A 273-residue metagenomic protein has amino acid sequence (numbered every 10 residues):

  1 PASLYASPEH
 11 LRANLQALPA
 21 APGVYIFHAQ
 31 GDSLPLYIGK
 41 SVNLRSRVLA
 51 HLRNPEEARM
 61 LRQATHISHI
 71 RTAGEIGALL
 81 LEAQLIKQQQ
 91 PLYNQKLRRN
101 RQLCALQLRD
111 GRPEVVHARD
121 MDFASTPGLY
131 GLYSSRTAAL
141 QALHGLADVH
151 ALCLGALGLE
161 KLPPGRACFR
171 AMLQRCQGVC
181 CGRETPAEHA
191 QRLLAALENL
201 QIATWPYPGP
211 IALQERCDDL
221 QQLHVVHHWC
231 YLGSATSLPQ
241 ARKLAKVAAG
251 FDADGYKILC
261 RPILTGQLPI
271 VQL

Functional and structural regions predicted by a protein language model:
P1-L273: Acidic, glycine-enriched active-site microenvironments
